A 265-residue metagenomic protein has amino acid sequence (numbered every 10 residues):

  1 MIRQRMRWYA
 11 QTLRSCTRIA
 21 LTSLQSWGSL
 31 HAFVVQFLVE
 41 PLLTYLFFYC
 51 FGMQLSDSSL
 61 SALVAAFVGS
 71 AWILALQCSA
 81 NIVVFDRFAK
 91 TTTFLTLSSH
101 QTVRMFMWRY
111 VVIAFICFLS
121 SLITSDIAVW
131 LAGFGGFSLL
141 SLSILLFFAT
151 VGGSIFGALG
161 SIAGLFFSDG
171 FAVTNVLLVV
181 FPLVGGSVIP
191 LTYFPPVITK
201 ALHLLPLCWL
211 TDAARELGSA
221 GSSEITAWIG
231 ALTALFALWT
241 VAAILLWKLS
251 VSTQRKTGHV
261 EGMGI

Functional and structural regions predicted by a protein language model:
M1-I265: Hydrophobic transmembrane alpha-helices and immediately adjacent juxtamembrane helices of multi-pass inner-membrane
